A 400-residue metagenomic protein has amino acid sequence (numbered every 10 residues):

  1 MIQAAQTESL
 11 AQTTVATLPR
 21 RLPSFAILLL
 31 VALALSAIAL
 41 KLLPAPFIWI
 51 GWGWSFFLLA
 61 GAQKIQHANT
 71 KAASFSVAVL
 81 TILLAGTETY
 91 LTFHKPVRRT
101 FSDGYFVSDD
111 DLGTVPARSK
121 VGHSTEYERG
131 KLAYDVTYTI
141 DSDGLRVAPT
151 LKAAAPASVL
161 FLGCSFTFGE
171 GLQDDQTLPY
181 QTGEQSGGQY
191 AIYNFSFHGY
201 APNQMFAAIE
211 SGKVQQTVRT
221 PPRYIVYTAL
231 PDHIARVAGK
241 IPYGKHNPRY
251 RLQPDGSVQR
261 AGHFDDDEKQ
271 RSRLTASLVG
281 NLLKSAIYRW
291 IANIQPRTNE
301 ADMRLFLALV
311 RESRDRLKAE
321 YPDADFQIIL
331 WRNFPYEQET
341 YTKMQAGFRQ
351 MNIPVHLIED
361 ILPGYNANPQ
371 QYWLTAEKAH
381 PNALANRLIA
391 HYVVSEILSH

Functional and structural regions predicted by a protein language model:
M1-P19: Short, intrinsically disordered terminal tails adjacent to the first/last structured region
R20-A62: Membrane-embedded alpha-helical segments of integral membrane proteins
S55, R223-I234, Y288-Y365: Conserved, well-ordered alpha-helix/loop/beta-strand core segments that scaffold catalytic motifs
A68-H94: Internal/C-terminal transmembrane anchor helices
F93-Q185, L362-N368, Y372, A376: Membrane/wall-proximal cationic-aromatic binding patches
R98-V107, P202-R297, A376: Interaction-surface signature
L178-Y190, R316, E320: A short, Lys/Arg-enriched amphipathic alpha-helix followed by its capping loop at the start of a domain
Q338-H400: Catalytic His-Asp segment of secreted/periplasmic serine-dependent ester chemistry enzymes
